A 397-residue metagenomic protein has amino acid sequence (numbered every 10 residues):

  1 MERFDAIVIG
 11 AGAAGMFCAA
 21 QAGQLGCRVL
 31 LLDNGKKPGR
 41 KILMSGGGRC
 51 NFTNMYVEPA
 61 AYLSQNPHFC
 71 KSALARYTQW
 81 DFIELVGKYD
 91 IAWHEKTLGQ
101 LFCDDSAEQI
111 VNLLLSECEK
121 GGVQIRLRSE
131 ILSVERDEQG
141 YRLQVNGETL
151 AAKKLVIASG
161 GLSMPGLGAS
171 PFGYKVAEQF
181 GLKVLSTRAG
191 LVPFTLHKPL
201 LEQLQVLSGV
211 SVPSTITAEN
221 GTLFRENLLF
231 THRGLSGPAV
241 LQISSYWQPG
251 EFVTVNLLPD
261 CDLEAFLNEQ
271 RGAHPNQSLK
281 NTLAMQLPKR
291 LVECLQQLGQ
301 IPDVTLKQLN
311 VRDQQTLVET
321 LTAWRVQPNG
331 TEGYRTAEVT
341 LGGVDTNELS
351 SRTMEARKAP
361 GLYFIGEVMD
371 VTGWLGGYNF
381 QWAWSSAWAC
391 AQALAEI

Functional and structural regions predicted by a protein language model:
E2-F4, V145-K154, L223-R225: Core beta-strand elements of the Rossmann-like FAD/NAD(P) dinucleotide-binding domain in flavoenzyme oxidoreductases
F4-L31, C390-A395: N-terminal Rossmann-like FAD-binding beta1-loop-alpha1 element of flavoenzymes
I7-I9, I131, L150-G166, A177-E178 (+1 more regions): Short hydrophobic core segments
G23-G47: Glycine-rich FAD pyrophosphate-binding loop
K36-P38, L43-M44, F52-P59, A92 (+2 more regions): An anion/pyrophosphate-binding glycine-rich loop and adjacent beta-alpha core in soluble alpha-beta enzymes
R49-E95: Glycine-rich active-site loop/strand segments that organize a redox cofactor
L127, E293-T372: A glycine-rich dinucleotide-binding beta-alpha-beta segment and adjacent secondary-structure elements that constitute
L127-G140: A conserved short coil-to-beta-strand element within the FAD-binding core of flavoproteins
